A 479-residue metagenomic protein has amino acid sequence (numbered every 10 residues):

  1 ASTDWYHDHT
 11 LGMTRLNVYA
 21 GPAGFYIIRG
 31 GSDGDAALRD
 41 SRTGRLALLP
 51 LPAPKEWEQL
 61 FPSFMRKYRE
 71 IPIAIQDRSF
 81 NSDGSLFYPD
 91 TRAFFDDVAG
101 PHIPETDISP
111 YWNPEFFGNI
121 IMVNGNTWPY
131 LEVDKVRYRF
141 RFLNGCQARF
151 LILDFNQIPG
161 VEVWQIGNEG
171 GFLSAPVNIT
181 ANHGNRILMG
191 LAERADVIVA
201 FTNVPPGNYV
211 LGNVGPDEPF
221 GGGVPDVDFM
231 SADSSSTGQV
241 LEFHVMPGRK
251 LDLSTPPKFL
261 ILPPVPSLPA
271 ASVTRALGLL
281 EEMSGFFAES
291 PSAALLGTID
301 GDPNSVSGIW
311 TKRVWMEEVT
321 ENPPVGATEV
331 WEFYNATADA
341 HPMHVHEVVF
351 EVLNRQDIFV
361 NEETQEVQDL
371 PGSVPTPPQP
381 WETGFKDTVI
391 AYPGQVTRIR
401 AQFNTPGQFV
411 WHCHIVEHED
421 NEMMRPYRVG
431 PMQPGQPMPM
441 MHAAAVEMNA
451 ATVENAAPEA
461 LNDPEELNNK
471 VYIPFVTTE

Functional and structural regions predicted by a protein language model:
A1-Y19, F25-S79, T127-Q157, G190-G215 (+6 more regions): Beta-strand cores of secreted/periplasmic/IMS beta-sandwich domains, seen most often in copper-related folds
I27-W57, F61, M65, M230 (+3 more regions): Extracytoplasmic/periplasmic copper-protein system
T43-A53, P101-E105, V367-P371: Charged, glycine/proline-rich intrinsically disordered loops and linkers
I75, S79, F87-L262: Histidine- and aromatic-rich segments of cupredoxin/plastocyanin-like copper-binding domains
V161-N185, M230-L241, A270-A456, L461: Active-site pocket scaffolds in enzymes
D463-N469: Intrinsically disordered, low-complexity regulatory segments in eukaryotic proteins
P474: Conserved functional hotspot residues at active sites or interaction interfaces
T478-E479: Short, solvent-exposed mixed-charge patches
